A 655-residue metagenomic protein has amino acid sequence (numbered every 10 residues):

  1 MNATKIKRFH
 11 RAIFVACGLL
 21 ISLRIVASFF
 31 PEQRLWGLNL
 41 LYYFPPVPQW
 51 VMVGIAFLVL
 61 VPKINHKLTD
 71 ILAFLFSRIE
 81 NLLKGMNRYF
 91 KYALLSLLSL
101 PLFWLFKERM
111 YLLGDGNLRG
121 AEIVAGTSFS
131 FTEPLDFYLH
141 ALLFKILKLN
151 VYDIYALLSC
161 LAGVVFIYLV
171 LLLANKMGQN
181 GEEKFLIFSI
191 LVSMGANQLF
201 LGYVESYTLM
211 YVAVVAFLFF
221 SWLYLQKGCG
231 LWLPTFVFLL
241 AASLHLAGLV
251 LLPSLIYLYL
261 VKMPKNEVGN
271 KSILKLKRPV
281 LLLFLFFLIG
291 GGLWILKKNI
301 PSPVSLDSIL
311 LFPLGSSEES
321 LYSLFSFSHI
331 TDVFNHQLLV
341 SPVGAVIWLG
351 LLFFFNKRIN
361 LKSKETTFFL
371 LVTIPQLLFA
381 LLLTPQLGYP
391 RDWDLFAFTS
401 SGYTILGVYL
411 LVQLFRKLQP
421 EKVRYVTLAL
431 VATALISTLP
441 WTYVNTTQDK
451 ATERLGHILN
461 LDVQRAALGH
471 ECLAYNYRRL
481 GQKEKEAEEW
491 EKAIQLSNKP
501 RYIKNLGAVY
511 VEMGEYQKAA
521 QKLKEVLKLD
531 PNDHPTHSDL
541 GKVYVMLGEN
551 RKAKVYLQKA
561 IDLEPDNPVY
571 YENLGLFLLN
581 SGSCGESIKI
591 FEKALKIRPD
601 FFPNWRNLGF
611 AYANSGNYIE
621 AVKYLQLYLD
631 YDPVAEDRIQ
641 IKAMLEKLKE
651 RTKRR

Functional and structural regions predicted by a protein language model:
I13-P31, P48-P62, G85-L113, V124 (+3 more regions): Transmembrane signal-anchor helices characteristic of membrane glycosylation enzymes that use polyprenol
L105-G120, T127-L143, L149-D153: Extracytoplasmic catalytic/substrate-binding loops of multi-pass membrane glycan-assembly enzymes
G114, L199-T208: Short acidic/glycine- and proline-prone juxtamembrane loop motifs at membrane-interface regions of multi-pass membrane
L157-G178, A216: Transmembrane-helix motifs of polytopic, lipid-linked glycan transferases
V170-S193: Transmembrane-helix signature of polytopic, membrane-embedded enzymes that assemble or transfer cell-envelope glycans
F219-K227, V250-F287, F354-L361: Perimembrane helix-loop-helix junctions
L231-L246, L252-I256: Membrane-interface alpha helices of multi-pass inner-membrane proteins
Y257-L258, K277-L352, Q376-A380: Membrane-lumen/periplasm interface segments of specific transmembrane helices in polyprenyl phosphate-linked
